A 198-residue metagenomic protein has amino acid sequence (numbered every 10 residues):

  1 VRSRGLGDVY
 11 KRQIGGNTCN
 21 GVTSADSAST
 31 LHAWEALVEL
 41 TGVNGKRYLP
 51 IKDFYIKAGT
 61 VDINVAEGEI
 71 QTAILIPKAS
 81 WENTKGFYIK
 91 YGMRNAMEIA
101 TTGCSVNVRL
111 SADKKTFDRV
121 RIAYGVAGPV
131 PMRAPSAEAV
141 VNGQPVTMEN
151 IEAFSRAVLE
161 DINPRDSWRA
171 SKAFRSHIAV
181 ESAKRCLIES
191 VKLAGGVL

Functional and structural regions predicted by a protein language model:
R4-L198: C-terminal structural segment of proteins
